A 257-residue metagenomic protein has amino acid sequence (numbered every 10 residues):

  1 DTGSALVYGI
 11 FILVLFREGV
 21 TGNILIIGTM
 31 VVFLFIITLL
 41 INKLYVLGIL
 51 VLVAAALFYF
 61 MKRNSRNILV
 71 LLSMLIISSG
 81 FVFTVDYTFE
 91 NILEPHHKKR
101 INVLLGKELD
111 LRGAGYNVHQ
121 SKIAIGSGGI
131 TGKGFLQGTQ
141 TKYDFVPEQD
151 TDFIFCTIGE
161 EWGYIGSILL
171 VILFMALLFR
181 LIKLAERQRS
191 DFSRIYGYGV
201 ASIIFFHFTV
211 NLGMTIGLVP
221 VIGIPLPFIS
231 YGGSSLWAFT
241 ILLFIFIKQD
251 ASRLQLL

Functional and structural regions predicted by a protein language model:
T2-S73, V85-I92, R187-R189, F246 (+1 more regions): Alpha-helical transmembrane bundle and helix-membrane interface signal in multi-pass integral membrane proteins
A5-I12, I172-M175, G199, L236-L243: Alpha-helical transmembrane segments of multi-pass membrane proteins
L6, F11-I27, Q140-G163, L226 (+1 more regions): Interfacial segments of multi-pass membrane proteins
T38-Y164, D191: Hydrophobic, glycine- and aromatic-enriched re-entrant/interface helices and adjoining loop segments
G80-F83, I92, H96, L173-R180 (+3 more regions): Transmembrane alpha-helix boundary/anchor motif
W162-L178: Hydrophobic alpha-helical transmembrane segments
I182-I222: Loop-to-helix entry and N-terminal half of a specific, functionally important transmembrane alpha helix in multi-pass
N211-L257: A juxtamembrane structural motif centered on a specific transmembrane helix
